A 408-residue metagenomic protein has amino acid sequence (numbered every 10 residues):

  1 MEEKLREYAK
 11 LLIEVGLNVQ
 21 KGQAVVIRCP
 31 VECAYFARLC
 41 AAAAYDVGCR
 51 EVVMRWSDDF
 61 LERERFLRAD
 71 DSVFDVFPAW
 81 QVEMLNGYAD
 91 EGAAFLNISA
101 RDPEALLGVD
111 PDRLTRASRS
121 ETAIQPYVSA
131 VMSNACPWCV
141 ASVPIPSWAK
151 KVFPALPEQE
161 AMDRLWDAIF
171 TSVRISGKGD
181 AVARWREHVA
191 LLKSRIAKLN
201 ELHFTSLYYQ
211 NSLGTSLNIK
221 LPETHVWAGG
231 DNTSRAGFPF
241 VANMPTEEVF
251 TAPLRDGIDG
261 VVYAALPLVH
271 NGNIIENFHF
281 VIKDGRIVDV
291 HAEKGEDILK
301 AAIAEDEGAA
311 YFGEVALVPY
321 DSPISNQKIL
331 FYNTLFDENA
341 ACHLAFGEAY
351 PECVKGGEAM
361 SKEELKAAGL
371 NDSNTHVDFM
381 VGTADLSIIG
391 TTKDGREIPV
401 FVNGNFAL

Functional and structural regions predicted by a protein language model:
M1-D259, G390, R396-I398, F406-L408: Active-site bordering "gate/hinge" segments that shape substrate access to catalytic or cofactor-binding pockets
K10, N200-L202, N271-N273, G308 (+2 more regions): Short solvent-exposed loop/turn micro-motifs enriched in small/polar/acidic residues
L107-D110, K150-P154, D231-N232, N273-E276 (+3 more regions): A short secondary-structure junction signal
K220, V290-H291, F401: Short linear motifs in exposed loops
T251-E307: Long, well-ordered mid-to-C-terminal structural blocks that present hydrophobic/aromatic surfaces
G257-D259, I275-N277, D284-I287, A310-E314 (+3 more regions): Active-site lining segments that contact anionic ligands and/or coordinate catalytic metals
D289-E358: Dual-mode signal for accessory low-complexity, basic/Gly-rich regions
E363-L408: Extended hydrophobic packing segments that form well-structured cores
